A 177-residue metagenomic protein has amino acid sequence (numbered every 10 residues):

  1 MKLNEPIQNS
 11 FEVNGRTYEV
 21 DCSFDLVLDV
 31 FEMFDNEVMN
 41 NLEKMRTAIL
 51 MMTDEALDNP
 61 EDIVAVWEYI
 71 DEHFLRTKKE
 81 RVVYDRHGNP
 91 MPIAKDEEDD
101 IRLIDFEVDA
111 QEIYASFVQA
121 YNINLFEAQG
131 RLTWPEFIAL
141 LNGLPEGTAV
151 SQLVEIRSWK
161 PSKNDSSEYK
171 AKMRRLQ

Functional and structural regions predicted by a protein language model:
M1-E19, F24-L28, M33-L42, R46-Q177: Charged interaction scaffolds used for protein-protein
